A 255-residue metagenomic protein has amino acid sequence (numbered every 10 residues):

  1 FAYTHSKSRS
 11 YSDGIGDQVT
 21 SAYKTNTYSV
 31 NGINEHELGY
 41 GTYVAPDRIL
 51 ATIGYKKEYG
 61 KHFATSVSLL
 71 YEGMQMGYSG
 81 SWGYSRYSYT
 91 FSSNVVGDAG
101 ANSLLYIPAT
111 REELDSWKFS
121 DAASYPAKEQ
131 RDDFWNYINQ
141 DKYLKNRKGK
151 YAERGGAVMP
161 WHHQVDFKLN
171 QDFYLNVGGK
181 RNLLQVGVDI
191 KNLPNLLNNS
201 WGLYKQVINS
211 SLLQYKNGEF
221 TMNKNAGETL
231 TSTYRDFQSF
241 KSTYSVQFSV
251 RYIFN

Functional and structural regions predicted by a protein language model:
F1-H5, Y55, V67-G73, W82 (+3 more regions): Transmembrane beta-barrel strands of outer-membrane/channel proteins
F1-H62, S68-G77: Gram-negative outer-membrane beta-barrel transporters
I15-N26, W82-S93, W201-S211: Flexible, surface-exposed loop regions and adjacent strand-edge segments of Gram-negative outer-membrane beta-barrel
A45-I49, W161-V165, N182, S242-V246: Residues that define the transmembrane beta-barrel architecture of outer-membrane proteins
A51, F167-L169, F248-V250: Membrane-embedded beta-strands of outer-membrane beta-barrel proteins, especially the hydrophobic/small aromatic
Y55-K57, Q171-F173, Y252-F254: Residue-level signature of outer-membrane beta-barrel architecture
G60, A64-G178, Q185, S211-R235: Extracytoplasmic gating/loop element in the C-terminal half of outer-membrane beta-barrel translocons and assembly
N198-N255: C-terminal beta-signal and terminal closure region of outer-membrane beta-barrel proteins
